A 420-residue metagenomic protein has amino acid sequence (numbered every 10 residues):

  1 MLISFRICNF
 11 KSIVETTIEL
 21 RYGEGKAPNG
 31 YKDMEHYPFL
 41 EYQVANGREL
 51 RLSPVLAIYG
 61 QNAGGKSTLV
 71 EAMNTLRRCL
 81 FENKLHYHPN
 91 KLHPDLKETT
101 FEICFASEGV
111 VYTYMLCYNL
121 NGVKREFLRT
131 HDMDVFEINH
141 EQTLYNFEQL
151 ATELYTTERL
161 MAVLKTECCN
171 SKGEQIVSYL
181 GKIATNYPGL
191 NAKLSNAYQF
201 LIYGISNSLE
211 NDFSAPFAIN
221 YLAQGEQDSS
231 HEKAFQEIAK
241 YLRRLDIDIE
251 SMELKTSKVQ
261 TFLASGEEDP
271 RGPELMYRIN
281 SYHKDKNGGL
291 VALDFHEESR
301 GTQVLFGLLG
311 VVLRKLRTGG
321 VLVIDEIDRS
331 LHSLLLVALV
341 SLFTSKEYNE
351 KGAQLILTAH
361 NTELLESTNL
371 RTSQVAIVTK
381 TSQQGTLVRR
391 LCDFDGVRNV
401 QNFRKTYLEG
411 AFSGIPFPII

Functional and structural regions predicted by a protein language model:
M1-R78, R278, Y282-F417: Switch/communication elements of ASCE P-loop NTPase nucleotide-binding domains
F5, F101-I103, V123-M133, Y277-D285 (+1 more regions): Short polybasic amphipathic segments
S12, P94-K97, E108, R271-L275: A short catalytic or substrate-binding loop motif that flags glycine-/basic-rich loops and adjacent residues that bind
Y37-Q61, V70-N121: Conserved P-loop NTP-binding catalytic core
S67-F101, N170-S229, S341-L355, H360-L364: An exposure/low-complexity boundary signal
P89-K97, K255-E268: Beta-rich nucleic-acid/ligand-interaction surfaces
T113-V259: Electropositive, glycine-dotted interaction segments that contact anionic polymers or phosphate-rich ligands
G266-P270, L365-E366: Short proline/glycine-enriched turn/loop segments at secondary-structure junctions
